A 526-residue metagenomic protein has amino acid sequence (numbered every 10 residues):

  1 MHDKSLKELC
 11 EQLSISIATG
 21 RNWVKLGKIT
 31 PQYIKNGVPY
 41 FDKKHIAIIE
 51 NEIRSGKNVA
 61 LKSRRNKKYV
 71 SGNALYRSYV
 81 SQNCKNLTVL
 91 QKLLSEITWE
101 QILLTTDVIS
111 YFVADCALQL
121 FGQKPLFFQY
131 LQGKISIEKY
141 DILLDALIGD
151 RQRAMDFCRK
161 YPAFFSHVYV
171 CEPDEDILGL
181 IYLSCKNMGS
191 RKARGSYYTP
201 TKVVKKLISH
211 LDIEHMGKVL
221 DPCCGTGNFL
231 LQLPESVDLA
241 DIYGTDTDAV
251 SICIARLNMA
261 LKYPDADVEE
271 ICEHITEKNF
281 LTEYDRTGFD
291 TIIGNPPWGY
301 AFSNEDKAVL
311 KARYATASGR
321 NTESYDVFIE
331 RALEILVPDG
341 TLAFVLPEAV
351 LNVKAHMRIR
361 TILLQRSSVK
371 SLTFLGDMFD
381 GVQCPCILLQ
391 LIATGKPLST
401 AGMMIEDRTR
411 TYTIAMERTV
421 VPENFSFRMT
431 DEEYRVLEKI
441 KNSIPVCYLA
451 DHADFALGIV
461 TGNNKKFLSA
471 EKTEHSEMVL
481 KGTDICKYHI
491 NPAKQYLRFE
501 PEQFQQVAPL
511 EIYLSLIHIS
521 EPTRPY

Functional and structural regions predicted by a protein language model:
M1-W23: Polyanion-binding surface elements
D3, L13-S14, K28, Q32-D42 (+7 more regions): Signature of N6-adenine DNA methyltransferases within the class I
K44-S78: A short, Lys/Arg-enriched interface patch at domain edges and termini
Y76-L261, N279, N352-I359: Class I S-adenosyl-L-methionine
D267-K278: Conserved SAM-binding strand-loop segment of SAM-dependent methyltransferases
A308, A450, A470-P501: DNA target-recognition patches
A312-Y314, F455-K465, C486-I512: Sequence-specific dsDNA recognition surfaces
I517-Y526: Single conserved hydrophobic/aromatic residue that forms the stacking wall/gate of nucleotide- or nucleobase-binding
